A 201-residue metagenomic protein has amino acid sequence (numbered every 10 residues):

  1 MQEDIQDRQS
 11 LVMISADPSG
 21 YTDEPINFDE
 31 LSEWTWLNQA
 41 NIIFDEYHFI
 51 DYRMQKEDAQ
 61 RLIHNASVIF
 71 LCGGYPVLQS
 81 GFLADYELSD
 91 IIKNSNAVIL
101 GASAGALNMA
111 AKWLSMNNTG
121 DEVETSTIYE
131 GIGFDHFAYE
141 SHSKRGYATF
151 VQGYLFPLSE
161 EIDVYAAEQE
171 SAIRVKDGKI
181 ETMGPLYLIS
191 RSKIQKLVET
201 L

Functional and structural regions predicted by a protein language model:
M1-D7, M13-N27, W36, S115-L201: C-terminal and late-domain segments of enzyme folds
V12, V68-C72, L100-G101, Y139-E140: Structural motif
P18-P76: A glycine-rich, hydrophobic loop/mini-helix early in the fold
Y21, Q79, A110: Glycine/Thr-rich phosphate-binding loops of Rossmann-like dinucleotide-binding domains
L62-N65, D85-A97: Catalytic-core regions built around general acid/base machinery
C72, K93-K112: Catalytic nucleophile loop
P76-D85: Glycine/threonine-rich flexible loop motifs
V77, G105-M109, I173: Short gly/pro/ser/thr-enriched loop/turn and capping motifs at secondary-structure boundaries
